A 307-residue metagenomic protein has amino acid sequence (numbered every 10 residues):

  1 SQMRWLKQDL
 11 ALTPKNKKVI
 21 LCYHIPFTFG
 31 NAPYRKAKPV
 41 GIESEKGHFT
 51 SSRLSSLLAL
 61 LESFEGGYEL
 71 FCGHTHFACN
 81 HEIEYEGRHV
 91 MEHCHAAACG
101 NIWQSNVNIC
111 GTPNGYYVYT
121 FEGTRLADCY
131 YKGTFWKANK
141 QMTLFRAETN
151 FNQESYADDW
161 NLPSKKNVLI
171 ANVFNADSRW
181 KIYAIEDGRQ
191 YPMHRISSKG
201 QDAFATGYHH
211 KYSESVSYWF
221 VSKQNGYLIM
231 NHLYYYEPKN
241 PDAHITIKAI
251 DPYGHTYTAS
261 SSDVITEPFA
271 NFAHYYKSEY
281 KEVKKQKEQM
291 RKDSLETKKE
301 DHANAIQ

Functional and structural regions predicted by a protein language model:
S1-H93: His/acidic metal-ligating clusters that form di-metal
A37-P39, G200-Q201, V264-I265: Flexible, surface-exposed loop regions and adjacent strand-edge segments of Gram-negative outer-membrane beta-barrel
R88-A176, W180-D187, L228-S260, K298: Binuclear metal-dependent phosphoesterase catalytic core
N139-M142, K199-H210, E267-H274: Short, surface-exposed linear segments at secondary-structure transitions and domain or protein termini
S178-H209: Extended low-complexity, serine/threonine- and proline-enriched intrinsically disordered segments
Q201-Y236: Aromatic sugar-binding surface patches on proteins that engage polysaccharides or sugar-phosphate polymers
G254-E300: Short beta-strand elements
E300-A303, Q307: Active-site anion-handling motifs in enzyme catalytic cores
